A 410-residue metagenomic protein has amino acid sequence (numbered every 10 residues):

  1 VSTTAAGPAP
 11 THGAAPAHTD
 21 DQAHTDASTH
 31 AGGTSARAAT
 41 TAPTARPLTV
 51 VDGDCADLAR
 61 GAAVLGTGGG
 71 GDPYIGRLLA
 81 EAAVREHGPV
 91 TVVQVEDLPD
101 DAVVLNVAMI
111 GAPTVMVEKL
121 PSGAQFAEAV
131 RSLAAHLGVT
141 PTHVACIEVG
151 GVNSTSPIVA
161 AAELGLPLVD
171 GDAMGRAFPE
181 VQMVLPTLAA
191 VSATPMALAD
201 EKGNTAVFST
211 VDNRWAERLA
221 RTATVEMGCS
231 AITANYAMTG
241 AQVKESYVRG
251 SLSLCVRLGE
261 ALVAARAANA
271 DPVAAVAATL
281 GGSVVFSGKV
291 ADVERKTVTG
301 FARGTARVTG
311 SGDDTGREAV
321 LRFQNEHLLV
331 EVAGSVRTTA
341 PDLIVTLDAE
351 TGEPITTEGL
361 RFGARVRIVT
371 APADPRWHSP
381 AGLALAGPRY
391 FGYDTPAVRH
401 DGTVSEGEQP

Functional and structural regions predicted by a protein language model:
A56-M109, G359-D374: N-terminal low-complexity or amphipathic/hydrophobic leaders
D72-G76, F126-A127, I147-I158, G175-E180: Short glycine/serine/threonine-rich phosphate/pyrophosphate-binding segments that cradle anionic phosphate groups
L98-P113, M183-A223: A structural-propensity feature for long, helix-poor, extended segments
L98-T142: Glycine-rich oxoanion-binding loops at beta->alpha junctions
A162-Q182: Short, acidic/small-residue loops that bind anionic groups at enzyme active sites
E201-S251: Conserved anion/nucleotide-ligand pocket segment
R257-G310: Oxyanion-binding "anion nests"
V293-P410: C-terminal non-catalytic interaction/assembly regions of soluble proteins
